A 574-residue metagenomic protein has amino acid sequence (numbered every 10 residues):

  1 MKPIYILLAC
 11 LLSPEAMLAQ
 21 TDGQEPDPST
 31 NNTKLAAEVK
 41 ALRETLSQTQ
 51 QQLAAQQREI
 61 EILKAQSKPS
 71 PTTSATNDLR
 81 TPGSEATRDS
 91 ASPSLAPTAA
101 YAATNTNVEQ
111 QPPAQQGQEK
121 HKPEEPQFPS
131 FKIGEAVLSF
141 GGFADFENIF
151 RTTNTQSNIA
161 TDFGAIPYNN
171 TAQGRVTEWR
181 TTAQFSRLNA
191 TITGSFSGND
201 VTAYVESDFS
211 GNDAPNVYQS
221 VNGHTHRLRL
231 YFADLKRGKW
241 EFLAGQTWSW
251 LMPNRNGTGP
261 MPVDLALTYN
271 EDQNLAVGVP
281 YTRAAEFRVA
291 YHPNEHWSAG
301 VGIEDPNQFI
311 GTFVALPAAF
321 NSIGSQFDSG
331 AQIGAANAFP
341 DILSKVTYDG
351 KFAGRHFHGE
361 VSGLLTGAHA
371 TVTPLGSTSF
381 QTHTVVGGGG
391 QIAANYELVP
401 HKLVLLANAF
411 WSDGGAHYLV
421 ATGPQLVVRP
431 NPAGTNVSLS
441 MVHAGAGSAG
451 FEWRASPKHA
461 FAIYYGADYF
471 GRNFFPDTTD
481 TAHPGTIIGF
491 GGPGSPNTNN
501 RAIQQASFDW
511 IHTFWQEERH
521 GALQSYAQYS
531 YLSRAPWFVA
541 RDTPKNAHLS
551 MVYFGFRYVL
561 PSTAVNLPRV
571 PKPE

Functional and structural regions predicted by a protein language model:
A19-I159, P568-E574: N-terminal periplasmic/intermembrane-space "pro-region" immediately following the signal or transit peptide
P93-K122, N154-L235, L251-A266, I323-Q332 (+7 more regions): Surface-exposed loop and membrane-interface regions of Gram-negative outer-membrane beta-barrel proteins
E125-T161, T171-A315, A338-A353, Y396 (+2 more regions): Outer membrane beta-barrel
I133, W179-F185, V221-L228, G278-T282 (+6 more regions): Transmembrane beta-barrel outer-membrane domains
F140-G142, A203-V205, F242-A244, A299-V301 (+8 more regions): Membrane-embedded beta-strand positions of outer-membrane beta-barrel proteins
G198-D200, K239-F242, H296-A299, A353-F357 (+4 more regions): Repeated loop/turn-to-beta-strand initiation elements of outer-membrane beta-barrel proteins
G354-F508, V570-E574: Detector for outer-membrane/organellar transmembrane beta-barrel domains, recognizing the amphipathic beta-strand
N546-E574: Outer-membrane beta-barrel "beta-signal"
